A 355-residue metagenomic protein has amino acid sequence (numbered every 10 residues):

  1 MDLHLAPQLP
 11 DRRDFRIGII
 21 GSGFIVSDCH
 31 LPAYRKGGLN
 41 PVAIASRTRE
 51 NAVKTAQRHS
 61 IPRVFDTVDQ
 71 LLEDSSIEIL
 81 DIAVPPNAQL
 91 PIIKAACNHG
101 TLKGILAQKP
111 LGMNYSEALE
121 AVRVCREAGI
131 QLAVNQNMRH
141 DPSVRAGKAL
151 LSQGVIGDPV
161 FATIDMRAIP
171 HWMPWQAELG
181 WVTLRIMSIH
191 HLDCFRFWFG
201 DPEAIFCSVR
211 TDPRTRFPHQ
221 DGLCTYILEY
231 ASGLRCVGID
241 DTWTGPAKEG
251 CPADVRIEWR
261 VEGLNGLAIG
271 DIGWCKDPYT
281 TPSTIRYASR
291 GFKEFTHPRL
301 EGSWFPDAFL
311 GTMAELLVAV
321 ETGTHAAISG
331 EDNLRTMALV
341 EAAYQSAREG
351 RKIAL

Functional and structural regions predicted by a protein language model:
M1-H59: N-terminal Rossmann-like dinucleotide-binding module
M1-L3, I186, H190-K276, L310-T322: Contiguous beta-strand/loop segments that form the cofactor/metal-binding neighborhood of enzyme cores
M1-R13, I79-D81, T280, E315-L355: C-terminal helix-rich "cap/oligomerization" subdomain common to oxidoreductases
I25, R47, E301-M313: Active-site loop of classical SDR/Rossmann-like NAD(P)-dependent oxidoreductases, centered on the catalytic Tyr-X3-Lys
I61-V68: Conserved SAM-binding strand-loop segment of SAM-dependent methyltransferases
E78-I79, L90-R139, G154: Beta-strand-loop-alpha-helix segment that lines the small-molecule cofactor/substrate pocket of alpha/beta enzymes
Q131, M138-D221, Y226-I227, G350: Predominantly a Rossmann-like dinucleotide-binding segment in NAD(P)-dependent oxidoreductases
